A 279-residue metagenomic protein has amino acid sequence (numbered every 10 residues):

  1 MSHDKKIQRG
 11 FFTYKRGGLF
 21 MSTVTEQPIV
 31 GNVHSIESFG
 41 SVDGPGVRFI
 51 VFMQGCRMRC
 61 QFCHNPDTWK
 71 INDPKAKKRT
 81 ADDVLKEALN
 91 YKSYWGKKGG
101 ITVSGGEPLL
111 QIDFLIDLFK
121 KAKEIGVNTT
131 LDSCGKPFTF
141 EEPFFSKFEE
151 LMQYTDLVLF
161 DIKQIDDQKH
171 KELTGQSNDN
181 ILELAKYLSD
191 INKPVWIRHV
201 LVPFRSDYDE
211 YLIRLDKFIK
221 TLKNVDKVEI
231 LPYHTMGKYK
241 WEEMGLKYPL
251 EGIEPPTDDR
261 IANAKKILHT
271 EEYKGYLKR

Functional and structural regions predicted by a protein language model:
I7-K77, N90-K97: N-terminal [4Fe-4S]-dependent radical SAM core
R9-V42, W196, L201-R279: Auxiliary Fe-S-binding modules of radical SAM enzymes
D67-K75, K171-S177, G245-E254: Short glycine-enriched, charge-decorated loop/helix-capping segments at active-site entrances that position
L89-S93, K97-G100, G105, L109-M236 (+1 more regions): Conserved AdoMet/S-adenosylmethionine-binding subsite of the radical SAM
